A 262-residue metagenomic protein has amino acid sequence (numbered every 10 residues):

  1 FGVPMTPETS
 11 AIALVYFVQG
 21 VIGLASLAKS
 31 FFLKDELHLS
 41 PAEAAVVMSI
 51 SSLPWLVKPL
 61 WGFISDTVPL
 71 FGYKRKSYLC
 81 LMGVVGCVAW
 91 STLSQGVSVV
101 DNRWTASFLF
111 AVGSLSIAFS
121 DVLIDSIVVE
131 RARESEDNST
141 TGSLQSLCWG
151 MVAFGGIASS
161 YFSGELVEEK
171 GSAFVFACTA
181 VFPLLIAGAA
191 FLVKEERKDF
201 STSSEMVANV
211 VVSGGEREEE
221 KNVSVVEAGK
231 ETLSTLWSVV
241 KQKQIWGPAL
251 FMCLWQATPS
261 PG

Functional and structural regions predicted by a protein language model:
F1-T6, V88, S94-S107, F119-V122 (+2 more regions): Intracellular loop-helix junctions on the cytosolic face of multi-pass helical membrane proteins
F1-W55, W246-F251, W255-G262: Helix-loop boundary and gating motifs at the non-cytosolic
F17, S49-L53, V84, A111 (+2 more regions): Transmembrane alpha-helical cores of Major Facilitator Superfamily
A28, P59-F63, Y161, G188: Residue-level hotspots within transmembrane alpha-helices of multi-pass secondary transporters
L33-K34, S65, P69-L70, F162-E169: Interfacial helix-cap and linker-helix signal at transmembrane-aqueous boundaries of multi-pass secondary transporters
M48, S65, L79, T141-Q145 (+1 more regions): Membrane-interface helix-entry/capping residues at the boundaries of transmembrane alpha-helices
T67-G83: Cytoplasmic membrane-interface "Motif A"-like loop-to-helix N-cap segments of 12-TM Major Facilitator Superfamily
